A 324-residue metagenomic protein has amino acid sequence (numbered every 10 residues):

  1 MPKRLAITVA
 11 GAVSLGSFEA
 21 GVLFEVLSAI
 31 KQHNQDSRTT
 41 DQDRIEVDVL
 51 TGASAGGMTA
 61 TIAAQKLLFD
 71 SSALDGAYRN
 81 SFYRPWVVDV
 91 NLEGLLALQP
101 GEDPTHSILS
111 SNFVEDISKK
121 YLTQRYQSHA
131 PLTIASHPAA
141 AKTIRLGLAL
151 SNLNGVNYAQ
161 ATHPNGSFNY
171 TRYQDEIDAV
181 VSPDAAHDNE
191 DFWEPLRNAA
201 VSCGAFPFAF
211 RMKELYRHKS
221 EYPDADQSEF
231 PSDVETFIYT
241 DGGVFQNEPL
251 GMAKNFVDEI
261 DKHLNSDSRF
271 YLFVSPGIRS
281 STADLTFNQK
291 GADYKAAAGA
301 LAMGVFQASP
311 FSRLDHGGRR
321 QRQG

Functional and structural regions predicted by a protein language model:
M1-P2, S37-E46, D75, A130-T143 (+2 more regions): Short helix-terminating capping/connector loops at secondary-structure junctions
M1-T8, D188, F192: Small-residue-rich anion-binding loops in enzyme active sites
P2, A6, S14-S128, Q160-D175: Patatin-like phospholipase
G11-S14, N154: Short polar catalytic/cofactor-binding loops
A55, T59, S275-D284: Short, conserved secondary-structure transition motifs
I117-S136, T143-R145, Q246: Extended, Lys/Arg-enriched charged tracts that mediate electrostatic binding to polyanionic substrates
A141-K262, D284, Q289-S312: Active-site gating loop/helix substructures
